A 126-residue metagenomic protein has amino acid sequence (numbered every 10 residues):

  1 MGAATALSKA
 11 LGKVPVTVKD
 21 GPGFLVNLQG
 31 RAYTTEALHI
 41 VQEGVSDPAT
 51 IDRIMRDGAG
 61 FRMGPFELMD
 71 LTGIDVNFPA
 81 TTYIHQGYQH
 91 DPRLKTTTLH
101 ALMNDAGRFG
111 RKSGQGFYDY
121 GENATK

Functional and structural regions predicted by a protein language model:
G2, K9-D20, F24, H39-K126: NAD(P)-dependent Rossmann-like dehydrogenase/reductase catalytic/cofactor-binding core
Q29-Y33: Alpha-helix N-cap/N′ positions at the starts of helices
T34-L38: Active-site neighborhoods of enzyme catalytic cores
